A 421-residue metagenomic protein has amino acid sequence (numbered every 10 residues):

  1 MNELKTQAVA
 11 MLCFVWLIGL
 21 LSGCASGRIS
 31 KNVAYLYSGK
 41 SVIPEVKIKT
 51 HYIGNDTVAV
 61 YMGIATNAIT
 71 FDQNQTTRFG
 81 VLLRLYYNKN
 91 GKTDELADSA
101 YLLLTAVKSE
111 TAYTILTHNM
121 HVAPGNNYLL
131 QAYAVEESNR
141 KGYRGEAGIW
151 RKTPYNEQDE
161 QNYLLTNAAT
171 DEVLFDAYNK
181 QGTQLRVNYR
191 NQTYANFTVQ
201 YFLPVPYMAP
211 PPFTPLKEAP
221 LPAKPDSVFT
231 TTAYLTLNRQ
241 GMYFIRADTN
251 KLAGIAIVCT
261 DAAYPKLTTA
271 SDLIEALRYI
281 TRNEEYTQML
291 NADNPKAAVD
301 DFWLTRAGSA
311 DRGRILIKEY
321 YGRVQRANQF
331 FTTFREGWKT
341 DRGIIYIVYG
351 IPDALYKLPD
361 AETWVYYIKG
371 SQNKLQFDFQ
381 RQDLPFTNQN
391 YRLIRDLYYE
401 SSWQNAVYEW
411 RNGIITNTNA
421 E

Functional and structural regions predicted by a protein language model:
L20-G23: C-terminal motif of bacterial Sec signal peptides marking the signal peptidase cleavage site
A25-G27: Bacterial signal peptide processing site
Y37-V81, T166-A195: Contiguous beta-strand segments within globular domains
Q73-L96, A134, Q184-P215: Extended low-complexity, serine/threonine- and proline-enriched intrinsically disordered segments
A100-L103, N139-A169, K251-Y279: Short beta-strand elements
L103-H118, L216-L237: Aromatic sugar-binding surface patches on proteins that engage polysaccharides or sugar-phosphate polymers
P124-N139, F197, N238-L252: Short, aromatic- and glycine-rich surface loops/edge beta-strands on solvent-exposed regions
P295, V299, W303-F334, W338 (+3 more regions): A cross-family detector of function-defining hotspots
